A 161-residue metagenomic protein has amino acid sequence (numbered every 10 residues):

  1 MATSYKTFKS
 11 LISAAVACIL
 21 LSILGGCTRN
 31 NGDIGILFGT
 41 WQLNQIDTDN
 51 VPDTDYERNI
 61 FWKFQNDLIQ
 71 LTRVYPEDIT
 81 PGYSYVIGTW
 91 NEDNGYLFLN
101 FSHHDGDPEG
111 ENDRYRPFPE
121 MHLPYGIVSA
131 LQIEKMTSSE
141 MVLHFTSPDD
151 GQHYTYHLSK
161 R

Functional and structural regions predicted by a protein language model:
A2-A14: Bacterial N-terminal signal peptides that target proteins for export
S22-G26: C-terminal motif of bacterial Sec signal peptides marking the signal peptidase cleavage site
C27-Q42: N-terminal helix-cap/turn-to-beta initiation motif at the start of protein domains
Q45-V51, D55-F64, I69-Q70: Start-of-domain marker
I46-D49, Q70-M136: Contiguous, well-ordered beta-strand patches that form the walls/edges of small beta-barrel/beta-sandwich domains
E57-N66, D107-R116, H153-K160: Short, surface-exposed polybasic-and-hydrophobic patches located at secondary-structure transitions
Y85-F98, S138-R161: Edge beta-strand at a domain terminus
